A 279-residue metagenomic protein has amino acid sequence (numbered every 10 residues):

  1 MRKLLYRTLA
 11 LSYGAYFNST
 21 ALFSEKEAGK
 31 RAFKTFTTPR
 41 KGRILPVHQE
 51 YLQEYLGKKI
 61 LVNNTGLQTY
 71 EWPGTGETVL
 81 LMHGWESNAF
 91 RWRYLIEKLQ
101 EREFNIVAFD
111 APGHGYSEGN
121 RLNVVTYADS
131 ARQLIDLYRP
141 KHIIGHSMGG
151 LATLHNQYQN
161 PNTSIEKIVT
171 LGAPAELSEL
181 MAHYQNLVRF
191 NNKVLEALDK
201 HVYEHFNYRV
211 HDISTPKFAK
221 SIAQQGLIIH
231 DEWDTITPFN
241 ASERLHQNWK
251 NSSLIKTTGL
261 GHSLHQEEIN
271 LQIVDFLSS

Functional and structural regions predicted by a protein language model:
R2-K59: An N-terminal hydrophobic leader/cap segment in hydrolases
A89, I96-E118: Conserved alpha/beta-hydrolase
R121-K141: Alpha/beta-hydrolase active-site loop
G145-T153: Gly/Ala-rich beta-loop-alpha elbow adjacent to hydrolase catalytic centers
N162-Y208: Hydrolase active-site cap/lid region
S221-A223, I228-H230, D234: Short beta-strand/loop motif that positions the catalytic acidic residue of the alpha/beta-hydrolase fold
T235-A241: Conserved alpha/beta-hydrolase "acid-adjacent" motif
L260-I269: Catalytic histidine-centered segment of alpha/beta-hydrolase-like enzymes
